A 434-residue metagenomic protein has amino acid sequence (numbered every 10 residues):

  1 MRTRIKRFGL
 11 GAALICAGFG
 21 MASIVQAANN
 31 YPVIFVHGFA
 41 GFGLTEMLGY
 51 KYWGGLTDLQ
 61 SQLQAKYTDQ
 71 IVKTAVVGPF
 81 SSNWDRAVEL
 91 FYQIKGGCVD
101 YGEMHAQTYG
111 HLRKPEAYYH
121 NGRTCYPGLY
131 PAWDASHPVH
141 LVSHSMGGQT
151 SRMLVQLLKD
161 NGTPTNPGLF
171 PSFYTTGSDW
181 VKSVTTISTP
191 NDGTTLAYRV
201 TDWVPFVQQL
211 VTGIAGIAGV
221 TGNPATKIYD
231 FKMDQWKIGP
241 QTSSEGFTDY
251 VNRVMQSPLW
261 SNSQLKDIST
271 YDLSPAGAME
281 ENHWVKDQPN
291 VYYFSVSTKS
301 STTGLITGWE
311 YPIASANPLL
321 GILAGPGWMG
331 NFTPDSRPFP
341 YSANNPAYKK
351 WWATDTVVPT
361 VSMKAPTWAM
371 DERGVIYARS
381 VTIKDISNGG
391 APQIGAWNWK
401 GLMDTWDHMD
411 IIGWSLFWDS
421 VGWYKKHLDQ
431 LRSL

Functional and structural regions predicted by a protein language model:
R2-A12: Bacterial N-terminal signal peptides that target proteins for export
G11-G20: Bacterial N-terminal signal peptides
G18-F19, G49, V200, T367: Hydrophobic alpha-helical membrane context
M21, K66-T68, D287: Short, structurally constrained coil/turn elements that cap an alpha-helix or connect an alpha-helix to the following
M21-A27: Sec/Tat signal peptide C-region and signal peptidase I cleavage site
A27-V142, M146-Q208, D385-L434: N-terminal non-catalytic accessory region
Q156-L157, G162-T165, L169-L434: Helical cap/lid subdomain of alpha/beta-hydrolase-fold lipid enzymes that gates access to the catalytic pocket
